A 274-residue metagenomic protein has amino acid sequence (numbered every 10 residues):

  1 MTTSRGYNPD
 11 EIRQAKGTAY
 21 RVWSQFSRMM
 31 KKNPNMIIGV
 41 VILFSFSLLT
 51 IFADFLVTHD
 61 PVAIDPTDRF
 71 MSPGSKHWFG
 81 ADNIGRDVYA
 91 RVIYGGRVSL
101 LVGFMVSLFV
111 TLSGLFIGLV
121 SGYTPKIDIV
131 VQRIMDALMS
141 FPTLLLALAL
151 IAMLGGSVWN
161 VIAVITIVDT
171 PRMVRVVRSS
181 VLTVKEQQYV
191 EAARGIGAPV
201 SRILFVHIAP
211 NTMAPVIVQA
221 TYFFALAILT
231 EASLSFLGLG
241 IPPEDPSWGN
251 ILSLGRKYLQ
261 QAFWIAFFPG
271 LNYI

Functional and structural regions predicted by a protein language model:
M1-L115, L119, K126, L144 (+3 more regions): Gly/Trp-centered helix-boundary motif
Q25-M29, D87-Y94, G122, I129-D136 (+5 more regions): Short amphipathic alpha-helical coupling elements at transmembrane boundaries
T50, L138, I167, V206-H207 (+3 more regions): Hydrophobic alpha-helical transmembrane segments of integral membrane proteins, especially lipid-exposed positions
A53-P61, G122-P125, I151-G156, V168 (+2 more regions): Short helix-capping/hinge motifs at transmembrane helix termini and TM-loop junctions
W78, D82, F109-L112, L119-Y123 (+3 more regions): Generic hydrophobic transmembrane alpha-helix motif, especially the helices
R86-L101, M105, P125-Q132, K185-E186 (+1 more regions): Amphipathic cytosolic juxtamembrane alpha-helices at the membrane-cytosol interface of multi-pass membrane transporters
I151-L154, I165, S180-V181, T230-Y273: Glycine-rich helix-loop "coupling/hinge" segments at transmembrane-helix boundaries in multipass transporters
I167-V168, A214-F224, F263-I274: C-terminal transmembrane helix and the adjacent membrane-cytosol boundary/short C-terminal tail of inner/organellar
